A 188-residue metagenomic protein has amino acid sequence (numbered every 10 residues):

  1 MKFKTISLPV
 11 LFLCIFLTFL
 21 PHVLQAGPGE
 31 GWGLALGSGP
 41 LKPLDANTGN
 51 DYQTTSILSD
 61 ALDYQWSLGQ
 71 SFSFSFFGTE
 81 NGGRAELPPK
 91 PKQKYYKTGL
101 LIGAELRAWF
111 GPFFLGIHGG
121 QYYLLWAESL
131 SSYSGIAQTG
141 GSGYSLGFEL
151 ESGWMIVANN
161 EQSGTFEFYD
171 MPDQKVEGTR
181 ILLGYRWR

Functional and structural regions predicted by a protein language model:
M1-T5: Positively charged n-region of N-terminal signal peptides that target proteins for export
P9-P21: Bacterial N-terminal signal peptides
H22-F76, E80-R84, V176-R188: Short glycine/proline- and aromatic-enriched beta-strand/turn motifs that initiate or cap beta-hairpins
E30, Y52-L62, W66, K94-I102 (+3 more regions): Residues that define the transmembrane beta-barrel architecture of outer-membrane proteins
L36-L44, G78-R84, T98, A108-P112 (+4 more regions): Transmembrane beta-strands of outer-membrane beta-barrel pores
L36-P40, D60-W66, Q70, L100-A108 (+4 more regions): Residues on the lipid-exposed face of transmembrane beta-strands in outer-membrane beta-barrel proteins
P43-Q53, A85-K94, L125-Q138, F166-E177: Outer-membrane beta-barrel translocator domains and adjoining extracellular loop/strand segments of Gram-negative
Q138-R188: Predominantly the C-terminal beta-signal and adjacent terminal strand-loop region of outer-membrane beta-barrel
